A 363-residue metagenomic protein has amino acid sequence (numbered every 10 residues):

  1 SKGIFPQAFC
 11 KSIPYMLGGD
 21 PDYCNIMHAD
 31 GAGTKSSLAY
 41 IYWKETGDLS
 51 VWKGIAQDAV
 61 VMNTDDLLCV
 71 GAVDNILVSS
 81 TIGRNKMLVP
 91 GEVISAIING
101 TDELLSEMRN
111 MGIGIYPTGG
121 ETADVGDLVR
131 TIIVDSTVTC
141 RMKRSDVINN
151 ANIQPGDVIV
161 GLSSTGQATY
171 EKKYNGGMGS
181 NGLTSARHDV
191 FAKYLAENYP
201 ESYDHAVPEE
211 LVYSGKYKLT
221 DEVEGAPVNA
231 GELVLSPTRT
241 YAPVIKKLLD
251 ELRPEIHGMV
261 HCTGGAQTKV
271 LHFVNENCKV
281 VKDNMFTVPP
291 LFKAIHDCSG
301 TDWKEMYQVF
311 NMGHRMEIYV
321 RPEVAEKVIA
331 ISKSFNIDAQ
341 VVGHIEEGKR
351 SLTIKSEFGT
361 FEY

Functional and structural regions predicted by a protein language model:
S1-Y363: Helix-biased detector of long, well-ordered alpha-helical tracts
